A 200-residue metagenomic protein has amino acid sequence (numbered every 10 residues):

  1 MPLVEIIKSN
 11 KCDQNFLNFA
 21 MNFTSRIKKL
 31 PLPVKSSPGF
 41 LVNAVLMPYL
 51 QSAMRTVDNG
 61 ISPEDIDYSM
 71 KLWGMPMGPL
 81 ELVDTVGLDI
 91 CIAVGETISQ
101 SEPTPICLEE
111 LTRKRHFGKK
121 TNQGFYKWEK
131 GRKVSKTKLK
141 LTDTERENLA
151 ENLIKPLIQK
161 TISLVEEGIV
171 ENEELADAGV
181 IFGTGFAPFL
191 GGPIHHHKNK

Functional and structural regions predicted by a protein language model:
M1-K200: N-terminal glycine-rich phosphate-binding loop for ADP-containing cofactors
